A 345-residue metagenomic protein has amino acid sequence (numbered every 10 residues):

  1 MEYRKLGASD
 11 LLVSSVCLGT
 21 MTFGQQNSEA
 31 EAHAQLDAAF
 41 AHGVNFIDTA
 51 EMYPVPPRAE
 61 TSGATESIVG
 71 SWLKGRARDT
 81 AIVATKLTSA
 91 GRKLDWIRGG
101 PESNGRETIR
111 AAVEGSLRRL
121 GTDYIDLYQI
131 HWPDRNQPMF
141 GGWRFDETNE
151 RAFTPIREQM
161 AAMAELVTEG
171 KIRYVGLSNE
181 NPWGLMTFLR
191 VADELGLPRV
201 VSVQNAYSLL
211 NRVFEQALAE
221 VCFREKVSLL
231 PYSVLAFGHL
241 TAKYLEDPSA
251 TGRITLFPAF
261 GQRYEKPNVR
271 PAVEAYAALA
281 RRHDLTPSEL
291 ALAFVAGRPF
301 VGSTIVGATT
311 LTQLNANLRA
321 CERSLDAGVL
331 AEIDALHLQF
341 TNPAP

Functional and structural regions predicted by a protein language model:
M1-T85, E107-R110, D123, A162: N-terminal binding-site loop/beta-alpha segment at the start of enzyme catalytic domains that lines or forms
G7-F23, A84-G100, Q129, R135-W143: N-terminal small/glycine-rich loop or linker at the start of catalytic domains across soluble metabolic enzymes
T20-A30, D95-E107, E147-T154: Active-site mouth loops of central-metabolism enzymes
A32, T65, I109, V113 (+3 more regions): Aromatic/hydrophobic pocket-lining residues that form the small-molecule binding cavity in soluble enzyme cores
F46-A50, I82-K86, Y124-I130, G176-N179 (+1 more regions): Short beta-strand segments at enzyme active-site cores
T108-Y128: CE4/NodB-like, metal-dependent polysaccharide N-deacetylase domain that modifies extracellular/periplasmic N-acetylated
P133-A335, F340, A344: Beta/alpha (TIM)-barrel catalytic core signal, keyed to glycine-rich beta->alpha loops juxtaposed to Asp/Glu that bind
